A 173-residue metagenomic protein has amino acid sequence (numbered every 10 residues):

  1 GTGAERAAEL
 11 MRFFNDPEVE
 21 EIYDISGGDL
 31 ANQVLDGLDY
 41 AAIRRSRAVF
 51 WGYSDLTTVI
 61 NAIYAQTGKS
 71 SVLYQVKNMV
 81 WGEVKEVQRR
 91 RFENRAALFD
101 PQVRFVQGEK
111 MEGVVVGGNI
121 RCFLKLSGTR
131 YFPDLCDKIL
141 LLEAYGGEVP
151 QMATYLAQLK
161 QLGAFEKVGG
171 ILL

Functional and structural regions predicted by a protein language model:
T2-K110, V114: Active-site histidine-anchored catalytic micro-motif
R12-F13, G37, T129, Q158-L162: A generic secondary-structure signal
D16, D134, L162-F165: Alpha-helix termination/capping residues and helix-transition junctions
D55, D137, V168: Active-site lining segments that contact anionic ligands and/or coordinate catalytic metals
V87-K160: ATP/pyrophosphate-binding catalytic subdomain of soluble kinases
Y155, L159-L173: C-terminal active-site/capping subdomain that shapes the small-molecule cofactor and substrate pocket of enzyme
